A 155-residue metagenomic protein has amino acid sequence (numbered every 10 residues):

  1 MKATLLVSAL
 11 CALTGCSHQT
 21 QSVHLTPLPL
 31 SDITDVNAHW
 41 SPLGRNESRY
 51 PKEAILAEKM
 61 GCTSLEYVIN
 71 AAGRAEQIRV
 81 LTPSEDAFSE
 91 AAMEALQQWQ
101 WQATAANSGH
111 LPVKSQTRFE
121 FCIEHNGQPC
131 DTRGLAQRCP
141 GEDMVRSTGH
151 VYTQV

Functional and structural regions predicted by a protein language model:
M1-C16: Sec-dependent bacterial lipoprotein signal peptides
C16-V155: Charge-biased low-complexity segments
